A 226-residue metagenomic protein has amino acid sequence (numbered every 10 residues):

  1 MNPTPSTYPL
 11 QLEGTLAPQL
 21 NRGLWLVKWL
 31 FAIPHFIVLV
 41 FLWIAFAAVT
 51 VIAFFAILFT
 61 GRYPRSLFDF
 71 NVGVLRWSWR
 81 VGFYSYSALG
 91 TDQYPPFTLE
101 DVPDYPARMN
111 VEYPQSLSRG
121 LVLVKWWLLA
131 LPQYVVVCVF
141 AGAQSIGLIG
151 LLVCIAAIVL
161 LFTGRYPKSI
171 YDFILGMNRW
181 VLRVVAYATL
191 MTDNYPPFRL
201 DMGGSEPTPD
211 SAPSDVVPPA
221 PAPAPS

Functional and structural regions predicted by a protein language model:
M1-S226: Membrane-proximal intrinsically disordered regions of secretory-pathway and membrane-system proteins
